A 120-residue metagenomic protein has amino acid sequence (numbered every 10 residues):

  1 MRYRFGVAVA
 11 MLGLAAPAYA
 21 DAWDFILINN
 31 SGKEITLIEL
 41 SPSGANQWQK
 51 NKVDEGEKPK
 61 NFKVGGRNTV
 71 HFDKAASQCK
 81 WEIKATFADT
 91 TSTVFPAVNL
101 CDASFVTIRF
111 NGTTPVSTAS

Functional and structural regions predicted by a protein language model:
M1-V7: Bacterial N-terminal signal peptides that target proteins for export
V7-A8, A18: Cleavable N-terminal signal peptides
L14-A20: Sec/Tat signal peptide C-region and signal peptidase I cleavage site
I26-G32: Asparagine-centered strand-capping/turn motif at beta-strand->loop junctions
K33-L37: Short acidic/proline- and small/hydrophobic-mixed sequence motifs that coincide with surface turns and coil-to-beta
Q47-A76: Intrinsically disordered, low-complexity Pro/Gly/Ser/Thr-rich segments with frequent PxxP/GP/PP motifs and embedded
Q78-A88: A short, solvent-exposed beta-strand micro-motif common in secreted/extracellular proteins
S92-S120: Extracellular beta-sheet/turn segments enriched in Thr/Pro/Gly and aliphatic residues
